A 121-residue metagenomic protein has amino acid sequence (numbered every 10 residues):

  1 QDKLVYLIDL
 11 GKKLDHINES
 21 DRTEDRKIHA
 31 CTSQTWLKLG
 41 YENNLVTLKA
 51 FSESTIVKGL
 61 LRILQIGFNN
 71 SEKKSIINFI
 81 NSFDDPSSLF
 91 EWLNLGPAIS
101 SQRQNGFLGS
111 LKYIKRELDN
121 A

Functional and structural regions predicted by a protein language model:
Q1, F51-I56, Q102: Structural motif
Q1-D21: Extended low-complexity intrinsically disordered regions
K3, I56-L61, E72, I76 (+1 more regions): Amphipathic alpha-helical interface surfaces
G11, G67-F68, I114, L118: Generic structural signal for hydrophobic core residues of well-folded globular domains
E19-G40: Structured beta-strand/loop patches that form or line metal/cofactor-binding pockets in enzymes
A30-Q34, N43-L45, K58-L60: Short connector loops at helix/strand junctions that flank enzyme active sites, especially segments positioning acidic
G40-S54, R62-N69: Conserved interaction-surface patches within small, structured recognition/assembly domains
K74-A121: C-terminal binding/interaction regions
